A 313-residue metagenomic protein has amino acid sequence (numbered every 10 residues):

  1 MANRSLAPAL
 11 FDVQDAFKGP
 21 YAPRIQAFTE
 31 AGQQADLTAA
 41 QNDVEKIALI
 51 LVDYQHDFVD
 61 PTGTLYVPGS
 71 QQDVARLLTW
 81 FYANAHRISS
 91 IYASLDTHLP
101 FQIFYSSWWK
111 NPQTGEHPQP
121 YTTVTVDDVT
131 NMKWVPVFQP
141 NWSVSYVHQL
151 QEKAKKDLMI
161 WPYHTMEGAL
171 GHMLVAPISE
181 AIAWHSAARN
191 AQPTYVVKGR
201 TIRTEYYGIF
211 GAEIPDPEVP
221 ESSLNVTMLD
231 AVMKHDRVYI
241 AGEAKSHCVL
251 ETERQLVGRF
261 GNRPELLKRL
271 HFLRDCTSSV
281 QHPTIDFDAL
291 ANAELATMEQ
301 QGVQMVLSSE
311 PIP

Functional and structural regions predicted by a protein language model:
M1-I50, Y54-S90, H98-P313: Active-site-adjacent betaalpha module
L95: Glycine-rich, histidine-containing beta strand-loop boundary motifs that form or position
